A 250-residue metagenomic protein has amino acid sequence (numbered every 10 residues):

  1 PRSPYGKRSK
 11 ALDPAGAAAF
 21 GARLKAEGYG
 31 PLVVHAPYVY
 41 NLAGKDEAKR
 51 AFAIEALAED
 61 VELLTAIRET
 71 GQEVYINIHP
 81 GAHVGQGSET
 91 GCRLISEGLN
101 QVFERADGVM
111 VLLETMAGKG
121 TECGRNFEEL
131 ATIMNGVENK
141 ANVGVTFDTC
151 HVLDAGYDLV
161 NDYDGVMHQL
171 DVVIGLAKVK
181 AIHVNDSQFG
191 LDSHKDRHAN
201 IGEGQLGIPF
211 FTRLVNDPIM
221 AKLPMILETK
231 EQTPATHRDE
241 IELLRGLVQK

Functional and structural regions predicted by a protein language model:
P1-A36, Y40, G44-E59, K250: N-terminal pre-domain/capping segments
P1-S3, P37-V39, G81-H83, E114-G118 (+3 more regions): Active-site beta-loop-alpha junctions enriched in small/polar residues
R8-G16, K45-A56, Q86-E97, T121-E129 (+3 more regions): Alpha-helix N-cap and loop-to-helix initiation/capping positions
P14-V34, I95-G108, A131-V137, Q205-D217: Alpha-helix-loop-beta-strand connector modules within alpha/beta enzyme cores
K25, N41-G144: Active-site acidic/histidine proton-transfer and metal-coordination neighborhood in alpha/beta enzyme cores
L32, Y75-I76, V111, I182 (+1 more regions): Hydrophobic residues within beta-strands of alpha/beta enzymes
A131-K250: Histidine-acidic metal/acid-base catalytic patches
